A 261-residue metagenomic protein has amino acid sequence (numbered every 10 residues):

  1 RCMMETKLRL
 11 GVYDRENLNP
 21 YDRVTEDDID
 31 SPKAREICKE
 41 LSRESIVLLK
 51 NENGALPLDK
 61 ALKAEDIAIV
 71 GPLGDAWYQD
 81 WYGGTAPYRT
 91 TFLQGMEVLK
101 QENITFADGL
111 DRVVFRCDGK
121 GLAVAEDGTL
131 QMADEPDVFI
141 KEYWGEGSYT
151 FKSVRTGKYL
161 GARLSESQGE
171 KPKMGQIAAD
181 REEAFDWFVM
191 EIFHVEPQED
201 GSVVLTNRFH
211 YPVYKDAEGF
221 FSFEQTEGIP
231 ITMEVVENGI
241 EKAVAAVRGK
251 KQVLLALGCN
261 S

Functional and structural regions predicted by a protein language model:
R1-S42: Active-site or pore-adjacent capping/gating segments
C2-E5, A68-G71, T105-A107, Q252-A256: Structural recognition of the beta-strand scaffold that forms the well-ordered cores of secreted hydrolase catalytic
M4-V12, I46-G54, E97-Q101, S165 (+1 more regions): Sec-exported extracytoplasmic/periplasmic mature domains
L18-I29, P72-D80, L255-S261: Gly-rich Lys/Arg/Thr-decorated short loops/hinges at beta-loop-alpha junctions or inter-strand turns that position
I46-K63, E237-K251: Short amphipathic alpha-helices and their capping/turn segments at secondary-structure boundaries
L62-P72, V113-F115: Short hydrophobic beta-strand segments
G74-L99: Glycine- and acidic-residue-enriched helix-capping/strand-helix junction motifs
D108-K250, L255: Lectin-like carbohydrate-binding module/patch detector with strong preference for beta-trefoil
